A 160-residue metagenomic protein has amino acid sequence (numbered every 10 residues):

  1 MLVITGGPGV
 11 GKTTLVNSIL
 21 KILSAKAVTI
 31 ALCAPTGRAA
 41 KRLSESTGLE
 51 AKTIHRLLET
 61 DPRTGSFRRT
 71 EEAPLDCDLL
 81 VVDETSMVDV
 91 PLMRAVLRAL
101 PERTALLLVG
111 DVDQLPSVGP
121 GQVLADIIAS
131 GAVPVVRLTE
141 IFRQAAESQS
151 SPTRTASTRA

Functional and structural regions predicted by a protein language model:
M1-A160: Conserved ATP-binding/catalytic motifs of P-loop helicase motor domains
